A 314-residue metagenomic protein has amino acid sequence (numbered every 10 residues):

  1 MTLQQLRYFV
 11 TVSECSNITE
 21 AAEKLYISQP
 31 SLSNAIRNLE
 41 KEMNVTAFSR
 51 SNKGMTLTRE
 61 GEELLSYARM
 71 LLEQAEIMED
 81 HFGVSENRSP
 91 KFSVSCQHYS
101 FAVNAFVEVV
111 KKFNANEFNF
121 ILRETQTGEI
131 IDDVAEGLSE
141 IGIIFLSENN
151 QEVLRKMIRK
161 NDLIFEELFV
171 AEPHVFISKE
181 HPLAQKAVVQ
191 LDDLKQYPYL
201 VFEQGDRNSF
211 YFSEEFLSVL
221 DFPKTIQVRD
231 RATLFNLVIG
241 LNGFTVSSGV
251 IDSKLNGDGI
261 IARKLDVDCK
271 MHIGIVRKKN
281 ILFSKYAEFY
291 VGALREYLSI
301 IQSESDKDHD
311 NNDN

Functional and structural regions predicted by a protein language model:
V10-S28: Short helix-boundary/capping micro-motifs
E40-L57: A short LG(V/I)-centered, amphipathic sequence patch enriched for acidic residue(s) preceding the LG motif
E42-M43, L64-E86, Y290: Alpha-helical linker/hinge and terminal dimerization helices associated with HTH transcriptional regulators
S89-V153: Central regulatory/effector-binding core of bacterial HTH transcription factors
A102-E108, Q151, A187-L191, K195-V219 (+3 more regions): Secondary-structure junction motif
A135-S139, F145, Q204-I261: Hydrophobic hinge/microswitch elements
M157-P173, I177-Y199: Flexible hinge/capping segments at coil-to-helix
K160-E166, A171-E172, T233-L282: Beta-alpha-beta core module
